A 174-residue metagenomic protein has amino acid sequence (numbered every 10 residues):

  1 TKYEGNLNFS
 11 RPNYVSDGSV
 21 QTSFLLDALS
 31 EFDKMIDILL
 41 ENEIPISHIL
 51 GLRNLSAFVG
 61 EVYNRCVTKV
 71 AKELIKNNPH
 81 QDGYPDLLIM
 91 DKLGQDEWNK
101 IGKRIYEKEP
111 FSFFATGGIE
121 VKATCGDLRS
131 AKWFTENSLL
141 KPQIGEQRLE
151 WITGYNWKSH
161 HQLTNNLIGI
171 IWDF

Functional and structural regions predicted by a protein language model:
T1-L39: Charged, low-complexity intrinsically disordered tails and linkers
S23-F24, E31-Q81: Acidic-basic catalytic patches of nuclease active cores, encompassing PD-(D/E)XK and other metal-cofactor nuclease
N77, G118, D127-S130: Polyanion-binding and phosphate-handling cores
P85-K108: Charged, often glycine-rich, active-site loop that binds/positions anionic groups
L87-I89, G117-C125: Conserved catalytic cores of phosphodiester-cleaving nucleases, focusing on short active-site segments
K103-R104, T124-G126: Charged linear interaction tracts used for macromolecular binding and regulation
D127-F174: Acidic, metal/cofactor-coordinating or nucleic-acid-engaging core segments within structured domains
